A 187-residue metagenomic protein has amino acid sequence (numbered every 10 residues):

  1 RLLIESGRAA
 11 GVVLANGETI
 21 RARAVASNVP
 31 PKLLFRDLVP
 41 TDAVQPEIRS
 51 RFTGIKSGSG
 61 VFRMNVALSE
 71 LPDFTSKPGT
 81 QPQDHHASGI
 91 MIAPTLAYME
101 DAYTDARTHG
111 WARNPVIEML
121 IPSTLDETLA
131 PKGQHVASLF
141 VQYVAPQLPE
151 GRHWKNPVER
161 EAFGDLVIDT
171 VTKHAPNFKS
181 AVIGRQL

Functional and structural regions predicted by a protein language model:
R1, R23-V25, A181-L187: Beta-strand segments within the central parallel beta-sheet cores of soluble alpha/beta enzyme folds
R1-L2, P157: Conserved short loop/turn motifs at secondary-structure junctions
L2-A130: Mid-domain catalytic core of redox enzymes that form a hydrophobic substrate pocket/lid adjacent to a catalytic redox
P115-L187: FAD-dependent oxidoreductase catalytic-site/capping-region signature
